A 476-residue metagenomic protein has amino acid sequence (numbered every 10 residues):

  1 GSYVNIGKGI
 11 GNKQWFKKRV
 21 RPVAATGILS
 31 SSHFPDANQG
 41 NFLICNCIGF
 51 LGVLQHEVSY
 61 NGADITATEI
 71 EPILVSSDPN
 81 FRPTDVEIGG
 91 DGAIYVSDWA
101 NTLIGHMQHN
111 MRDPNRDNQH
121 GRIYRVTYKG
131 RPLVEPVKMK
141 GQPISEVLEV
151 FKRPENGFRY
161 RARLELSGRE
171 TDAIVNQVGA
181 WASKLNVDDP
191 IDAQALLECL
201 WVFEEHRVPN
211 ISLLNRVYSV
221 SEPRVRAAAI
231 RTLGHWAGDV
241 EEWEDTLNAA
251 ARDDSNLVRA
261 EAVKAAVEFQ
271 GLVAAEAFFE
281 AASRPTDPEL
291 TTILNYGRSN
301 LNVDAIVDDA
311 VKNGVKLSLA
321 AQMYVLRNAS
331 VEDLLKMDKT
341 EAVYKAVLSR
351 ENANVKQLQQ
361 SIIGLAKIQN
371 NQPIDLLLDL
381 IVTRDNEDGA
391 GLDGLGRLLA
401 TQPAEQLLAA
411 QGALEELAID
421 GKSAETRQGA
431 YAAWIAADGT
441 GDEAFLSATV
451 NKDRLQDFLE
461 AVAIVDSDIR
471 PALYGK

Functional and structural regions predicted by a protein language model:
G1-E149, E165-S167, N210: Beta-propeller domains with acidic blade repeats across secreted/periplasmic ectodomains and cytosolic WD/CNH propellers
S97, D113-P114, N118-H120, V126-K476: Long, ordered, helix-rich scaffold segments
